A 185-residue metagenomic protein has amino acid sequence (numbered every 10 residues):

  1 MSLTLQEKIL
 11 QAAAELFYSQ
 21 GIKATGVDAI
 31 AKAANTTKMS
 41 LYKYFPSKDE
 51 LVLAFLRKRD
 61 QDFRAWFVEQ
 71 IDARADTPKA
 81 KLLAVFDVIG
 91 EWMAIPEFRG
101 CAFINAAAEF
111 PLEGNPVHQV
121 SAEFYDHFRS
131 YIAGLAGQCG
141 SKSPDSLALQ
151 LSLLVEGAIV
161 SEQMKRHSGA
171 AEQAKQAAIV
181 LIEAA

Functional and structural regions predicted by a protein language model:
S2, L10, L56, D60 (+1 more regions): Amphipathic, non-transmembrane alpha-helical scaffold segments
K8, A12-E50, A54: Helix-turn-helix
K48, R59-F63, R74, P78 (+4 more regions): Hydrophobic/aromatic residues within well-ordered alpha-helical segments
V52-R59, W66: Alpha-helical DNA-contacting segments of helix-turn-helix folds
A54, V68-I95, A148-L151: Hydrophobic alpha-helical connector segments
A80, E113-Q138, L149, Q176: Amphipathic alpha-helical packing segments from all-alpha helical-bundle domains
W92, G134, S152-G169, L181-A185: Amphipathic C-terminal alpha-helical segment
I95-Q119: Amphipathic alpha-helical segments used for helix-helix packing
